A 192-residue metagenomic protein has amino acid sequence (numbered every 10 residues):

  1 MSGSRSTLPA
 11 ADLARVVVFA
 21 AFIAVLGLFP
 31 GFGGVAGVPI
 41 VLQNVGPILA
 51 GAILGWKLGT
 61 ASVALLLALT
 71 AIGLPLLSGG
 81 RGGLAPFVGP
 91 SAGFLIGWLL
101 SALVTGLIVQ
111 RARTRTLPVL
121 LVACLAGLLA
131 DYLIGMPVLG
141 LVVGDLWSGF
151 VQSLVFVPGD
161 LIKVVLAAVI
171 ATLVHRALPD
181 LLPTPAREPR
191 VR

Functional and structural regions predicted by a protein language model:
M1-T60: Hydrophobic transmembrane alpha-helices
L13-V18, V45-L49, G59-L65, S91-I96 (+4 more regions): Hydrophobic alpha-helical transmembrane segments
V16, V25, L84-D131: Short helix-perturbing small/polar motifs within transmembrane alpha-helices
I23, G27, S62, T70 (+5 more regions): Alpha-helical transmembrane segments of multipass membrane proteins
G27-P39, L67-S101: Interfacial aromatic-anchored transmembrane helix boundaries in multi-pass membrane proteins
A36, G80, A112-R192: Membrane-embedded alpha-helical hairpins and interfacial helices in multi-pass inner-membrane proteins
I53-K57, V104-A112, L173-L178: Structural signal for the C-terminal ends of transmembrane alpha-helices and the immediately following loop
I53-P75: Glycine-rich, small/polar surface segments that engage phosphate groups of diverse ligands
